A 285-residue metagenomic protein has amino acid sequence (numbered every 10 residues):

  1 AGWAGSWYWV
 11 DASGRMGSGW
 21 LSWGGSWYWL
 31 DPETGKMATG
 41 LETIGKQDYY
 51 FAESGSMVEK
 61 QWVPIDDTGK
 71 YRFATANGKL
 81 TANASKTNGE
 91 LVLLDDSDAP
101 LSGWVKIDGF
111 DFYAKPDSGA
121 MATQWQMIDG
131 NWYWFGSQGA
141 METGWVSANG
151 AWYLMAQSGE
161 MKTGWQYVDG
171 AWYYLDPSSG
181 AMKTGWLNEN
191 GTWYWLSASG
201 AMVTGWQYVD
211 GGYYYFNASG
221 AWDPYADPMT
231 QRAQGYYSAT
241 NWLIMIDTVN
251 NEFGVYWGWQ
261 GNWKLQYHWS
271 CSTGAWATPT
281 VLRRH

Functional and structural regions predicted by a protein language model:
A1-A239: Extracellular adhesion/carbohydrate-binding repeat motifs centered on closely spaced tryptophans
P228-H285: Gly/Pro-biased beta-strand-loop elements
